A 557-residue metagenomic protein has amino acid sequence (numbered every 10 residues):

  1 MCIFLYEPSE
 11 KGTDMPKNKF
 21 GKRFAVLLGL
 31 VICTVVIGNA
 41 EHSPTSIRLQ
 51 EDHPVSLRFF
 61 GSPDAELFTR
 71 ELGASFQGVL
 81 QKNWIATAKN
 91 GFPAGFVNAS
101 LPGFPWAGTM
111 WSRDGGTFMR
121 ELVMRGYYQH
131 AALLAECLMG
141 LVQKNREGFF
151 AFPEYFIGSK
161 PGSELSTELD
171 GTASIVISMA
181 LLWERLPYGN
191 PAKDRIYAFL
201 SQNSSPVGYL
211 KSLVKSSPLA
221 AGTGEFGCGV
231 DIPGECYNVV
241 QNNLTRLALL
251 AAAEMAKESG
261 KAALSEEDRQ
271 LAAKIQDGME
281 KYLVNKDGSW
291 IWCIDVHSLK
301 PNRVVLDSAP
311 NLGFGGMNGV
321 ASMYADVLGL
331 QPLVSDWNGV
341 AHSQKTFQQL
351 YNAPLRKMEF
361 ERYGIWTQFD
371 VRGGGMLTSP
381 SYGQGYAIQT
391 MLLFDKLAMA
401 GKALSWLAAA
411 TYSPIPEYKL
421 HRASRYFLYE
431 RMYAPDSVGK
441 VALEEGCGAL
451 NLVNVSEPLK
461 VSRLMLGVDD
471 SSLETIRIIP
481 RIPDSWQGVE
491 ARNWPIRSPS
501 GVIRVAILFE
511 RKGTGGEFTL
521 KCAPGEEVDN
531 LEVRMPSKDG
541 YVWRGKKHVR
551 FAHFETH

Functional and structural regions predicted by a protein language model:
P16-V26: Bacterial N-terminal signal peptides that target proteins for export
A25-V35: Bacterial N-terminal signal peptides
E41-M110, L133, C137, R146-F149 (+3 more regions): Low-complexity, Ser/Thr/Pro/Gly-enriched N-terminal "stalk/linker" regions
Q50-E66, G116-H130, S174-A192, L244-A262 (+4 more regions): Well-ordered alpha-helical scaffold segments within catalytic/enzyme domains
W84, G91, A151-Y155, K261-P301 (+2 more regions): Non-catalytic carbohydrate-binding regions of carbohydrate-active enzymes
W106-S217, N238-N242, R246, Q384 (+2 more regions): Aromatic-rich carbohydrate-recognition surfaces in CAZymes
S166, A198-V230, G234-L244, E258-S259 (+1 more regions): Extended ligand-binding clefts on enzyme/binding-domain cores
I496, R511-E517, K521-H557: C-terminal beta-sandwich/jelly-roll accessory domains of carbohydrate-active enzymes
